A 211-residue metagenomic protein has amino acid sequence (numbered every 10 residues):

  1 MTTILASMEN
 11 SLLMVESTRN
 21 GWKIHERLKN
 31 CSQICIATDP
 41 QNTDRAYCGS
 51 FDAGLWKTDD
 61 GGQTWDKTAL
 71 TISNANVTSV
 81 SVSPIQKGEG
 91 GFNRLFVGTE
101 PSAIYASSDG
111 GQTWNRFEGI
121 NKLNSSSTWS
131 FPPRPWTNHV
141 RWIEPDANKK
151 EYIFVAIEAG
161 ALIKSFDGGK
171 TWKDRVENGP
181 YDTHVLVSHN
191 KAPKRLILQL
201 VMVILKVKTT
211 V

Functional and structural regions predicted by a protein language model:
M1-V211: Extracellular glycan-interacting surfaces
